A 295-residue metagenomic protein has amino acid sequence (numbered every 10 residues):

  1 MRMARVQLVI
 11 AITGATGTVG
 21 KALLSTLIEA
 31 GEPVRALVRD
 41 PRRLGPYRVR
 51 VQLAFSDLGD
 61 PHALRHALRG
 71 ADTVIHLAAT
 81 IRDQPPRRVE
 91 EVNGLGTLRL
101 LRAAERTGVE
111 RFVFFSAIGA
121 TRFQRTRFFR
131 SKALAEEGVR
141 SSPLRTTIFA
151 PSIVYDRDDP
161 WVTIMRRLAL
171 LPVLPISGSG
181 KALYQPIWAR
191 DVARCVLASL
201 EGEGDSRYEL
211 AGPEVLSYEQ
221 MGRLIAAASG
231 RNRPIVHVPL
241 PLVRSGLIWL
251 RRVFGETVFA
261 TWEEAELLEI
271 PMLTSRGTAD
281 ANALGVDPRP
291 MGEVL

Functional and structural regions predicted by a protein language model:
R2-A4, S199-W262, P271-L295: Mid/C-terminal beta-alpha module of Rossmann-like enzyme folds, strongest in SDR-family dehydrogenases/epimerases
A4-E32: N-terminal Rossmann NAD(P)H-binding glycine-rich loop of SDR-like oxidoreductase domains
T13, L37, V74-A78, F112-I118 (+1 more regions): SDR active-site strand-loop-helix element
R42-R99, A103-R106, I118-R122: NAD(P)H-binding glycine-rich loop region in Rossmannoid oxidoreductase-like domains and their noncatalytic homologs
D83, I118-R130, V154-D159: Conserved catalytic-site region of short-chain dehydrogenase/reductase
E90-G94, V113, K132: Short alpha-helix in the Rossmann-fold core of NAD(P)-dependent oxidoreductases
R99, P160-W161, G178-L200, S206-E209: Substrate-positioning beta->alpha
S116, E137-P160, R167-L170: Conserved beta-loop-beta element that borders a ligand/cofactor-binding pocket
